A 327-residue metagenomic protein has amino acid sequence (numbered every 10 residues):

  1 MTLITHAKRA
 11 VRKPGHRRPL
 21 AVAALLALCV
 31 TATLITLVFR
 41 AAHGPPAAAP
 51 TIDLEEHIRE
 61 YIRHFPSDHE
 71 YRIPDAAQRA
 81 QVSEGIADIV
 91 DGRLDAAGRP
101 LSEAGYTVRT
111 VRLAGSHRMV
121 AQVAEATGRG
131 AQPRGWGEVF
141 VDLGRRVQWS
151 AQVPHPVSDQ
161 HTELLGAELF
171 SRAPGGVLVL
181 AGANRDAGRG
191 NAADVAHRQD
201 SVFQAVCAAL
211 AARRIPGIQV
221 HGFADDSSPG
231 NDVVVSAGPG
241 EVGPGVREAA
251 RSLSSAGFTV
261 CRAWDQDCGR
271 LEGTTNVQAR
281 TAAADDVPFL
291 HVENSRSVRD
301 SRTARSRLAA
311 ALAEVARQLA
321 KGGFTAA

Functional and structural regions predicted by a protein language model:
M1-T2, H6, A10-R40: Secretory targeting and sorting signals
V38-P288, S295-A326: N-terminal catalytic or cofactor-binding beta/alpha core of small enzyme domains
